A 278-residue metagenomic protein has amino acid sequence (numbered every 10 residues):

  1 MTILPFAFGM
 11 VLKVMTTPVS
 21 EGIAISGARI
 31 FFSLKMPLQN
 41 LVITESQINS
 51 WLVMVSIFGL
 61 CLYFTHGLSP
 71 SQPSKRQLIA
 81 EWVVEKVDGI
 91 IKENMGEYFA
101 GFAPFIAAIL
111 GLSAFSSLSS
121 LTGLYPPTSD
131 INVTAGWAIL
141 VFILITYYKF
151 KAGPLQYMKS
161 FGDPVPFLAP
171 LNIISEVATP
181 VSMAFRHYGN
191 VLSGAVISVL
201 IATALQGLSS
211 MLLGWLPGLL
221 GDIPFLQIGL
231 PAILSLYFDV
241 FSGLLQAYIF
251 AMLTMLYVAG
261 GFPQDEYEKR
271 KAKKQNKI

Functional and structural regions predicted by a protein language model:
M1-I278: Selective transmembrane helix interface/packing segments
